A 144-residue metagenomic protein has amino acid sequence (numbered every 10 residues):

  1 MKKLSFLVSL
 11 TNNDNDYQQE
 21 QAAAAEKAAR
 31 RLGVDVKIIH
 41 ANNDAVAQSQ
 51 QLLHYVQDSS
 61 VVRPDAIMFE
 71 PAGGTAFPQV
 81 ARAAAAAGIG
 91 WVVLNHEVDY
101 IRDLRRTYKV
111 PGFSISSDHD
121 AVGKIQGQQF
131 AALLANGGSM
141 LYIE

Functional and structural regions predicted by a protein language model:
M1-F6, R30, L134-G137: Immediate post-signal peptide segment of exported/extracytoplasmic ligand-binding proteins
M1-S5, S60-R63, R82-A87: Short, low-complexity disordered leader/linker segments with a strong preference for bacterial N-terminal type II
K3-A24, A28, V36-D58, E70-T75 (+1 more regions): Extracytoplasmic "Venus flytrap"
V8, S60-A72, G90-N95, S139-E144: Periplasmic-binding protein-like
A22, E26-A29, S49-L52, F77-A81 (+3 more regions): Extracytoplasmic/secreted envelope proteins and their assembly/folding machinery, especially bacterial periplasmic
I38, V92-V93, S116: Hydrophobic residues in well-ordered beta-strands that form the structural core
Q48, L52, F113-M140: Hydrophobic alpha-helical segments within soluble ligand-binding/sensing domains
M68, A76-R105: Short beta-strand-centered segments that line the small-molecule binding cleft or hinge of alpha/beta clamshell
